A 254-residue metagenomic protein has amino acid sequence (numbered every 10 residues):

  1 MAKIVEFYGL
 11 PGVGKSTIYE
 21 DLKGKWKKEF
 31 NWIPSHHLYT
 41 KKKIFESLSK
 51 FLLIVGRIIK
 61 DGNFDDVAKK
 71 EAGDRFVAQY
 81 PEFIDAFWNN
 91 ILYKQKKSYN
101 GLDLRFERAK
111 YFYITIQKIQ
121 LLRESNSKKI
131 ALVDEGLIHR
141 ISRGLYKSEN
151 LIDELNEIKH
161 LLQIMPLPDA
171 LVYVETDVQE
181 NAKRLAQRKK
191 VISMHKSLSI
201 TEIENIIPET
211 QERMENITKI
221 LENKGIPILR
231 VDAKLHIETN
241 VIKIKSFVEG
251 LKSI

Functional and structural regions predicted by a protein language model:
F7: Hydrophobic anchor at the beta1->P-loop junction of P-loop NTPases
L10: P-loop (Walker A) phosphate-binding loop of NTP-binding proteins
V13: ATP-binding Walker
S16: Walker A/P-loop
K23-S98: N-terminal phosphate/diphosphate-binding loop that engages ATP/GTP or pyrophosphate donors across diverse enzyme folds
K129, V133-G136, I164-Q187: Conserved phosphate-donor/acceptor-positioning beta-strand/loop module used by diverse small-molecule
A182-I254: NTP-dependent small-molecule kinase module
